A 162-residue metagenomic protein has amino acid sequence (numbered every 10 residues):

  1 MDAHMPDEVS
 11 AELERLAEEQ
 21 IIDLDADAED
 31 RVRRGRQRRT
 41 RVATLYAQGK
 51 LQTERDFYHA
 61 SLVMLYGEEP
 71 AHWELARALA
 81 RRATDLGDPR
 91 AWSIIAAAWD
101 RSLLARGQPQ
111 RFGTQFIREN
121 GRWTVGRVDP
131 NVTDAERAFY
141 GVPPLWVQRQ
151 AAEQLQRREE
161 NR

Functional and structural regions predicted by a protein language model:
M1-D25, Q52-Y66, P89-A105: Amphipathic alpha-helical repeat scaffolds of TPR domains
H4-P6, S10, T53, I94-R162: Terminal, low-structured helical/coil segments at or just beyond the last alpha-helical repeat
E29-R41, P70-W73: Helix-turn-helix repeat elements of alpha-solenoid scaffolds
R38, D56, L75-L79, D129-E136: Stable alpha-helical elements in mature extracytoplasmic
V42-L45, G49, A83: Alpha-helical solenoid scaffolds that mediate protein-protein interactions, centered on TPR/SEL1-like repeats but also
A43, S61-M64, A80, D134: Amphipathic alpha-helical segments within well-ordered protein domains
L65-E69, F139: Alpha-helix C-terminal capping/termination sites
W73-P89, Q115-E119, N131: TPR/TPR-like (Sel1-like) alpha-helical repeat modules
